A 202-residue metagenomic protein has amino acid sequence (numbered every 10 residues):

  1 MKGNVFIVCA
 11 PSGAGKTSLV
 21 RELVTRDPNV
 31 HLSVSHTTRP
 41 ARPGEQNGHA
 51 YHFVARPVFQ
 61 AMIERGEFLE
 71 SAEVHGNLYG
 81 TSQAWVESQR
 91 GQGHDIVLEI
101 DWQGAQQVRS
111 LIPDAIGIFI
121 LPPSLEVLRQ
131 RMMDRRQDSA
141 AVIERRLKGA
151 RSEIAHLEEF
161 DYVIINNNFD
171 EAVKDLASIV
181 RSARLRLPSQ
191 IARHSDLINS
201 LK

Functional and structural regions predicted by a protein language model:
K2-F6: Pre-Walker A (Motif I) flank of P-loop NTPase domains
C9-P11: P-loop (Walker A) phosphate-binding loop of NTP-binding proteins
A14: ATP-binding Walker
T17: Walker A/P-loop
V24-S33: Post-Walker A helix-loop "phosphate-sensing" segment adjacent to the P-loop in P-loop NTPases
T37-I96, W102-Q106: ATP-dependent small-molecule kinase phosphotransfer cores that center on conserved nucleotide phosphate-binding segments
R39-G44, E67, R90-D95, W102 (+2 more regions): A glycine- and Lys/Arg-enriched "phosphate-lid" helix/loop adjacent to the NTP-binding pocket of small-molecule kinases
L185-K202: A short, charged, Gly/Pro-tolerant segment at domain boundaries
